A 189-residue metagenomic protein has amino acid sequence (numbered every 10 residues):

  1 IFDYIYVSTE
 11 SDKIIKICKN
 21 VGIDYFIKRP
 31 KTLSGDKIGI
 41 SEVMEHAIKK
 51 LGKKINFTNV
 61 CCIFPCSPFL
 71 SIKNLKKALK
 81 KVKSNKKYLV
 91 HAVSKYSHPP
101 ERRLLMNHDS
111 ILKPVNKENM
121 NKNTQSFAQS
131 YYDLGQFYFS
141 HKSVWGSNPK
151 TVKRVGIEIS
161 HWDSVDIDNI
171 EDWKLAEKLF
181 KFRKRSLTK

Functional and structural regions predicted by a protein language model:
I1-F2: Short, acidic, metal-binding catalytic loop of nucleotide-sugar glycosyltransferases
Y6, D12-V60, F69-K77: Short phosphate-binding loop-to-helix
V7-S8, A92, Y138, D166: Active-site-adjacent beta-strand anchor residues
T32-D36, S97-P99, W162-V165: A short acidic, often aromatic-flanked loop/helix-cap motif at beta-alpha or helix-coil junctions that lines enzyme
E42, P68-H161: Conserved core of the sugar-phosphate nucleotidyltransferase
I63: Catalytic metal- and UDP-sugar-binding loop of GT-A-like glycosyltransferases, i.e., residues flanking the conserved
W145-S164, I170-L187: Catalytic donor-sugar/metal-binding loop of nucleotide-sugar-dependent glycosyltransferases
